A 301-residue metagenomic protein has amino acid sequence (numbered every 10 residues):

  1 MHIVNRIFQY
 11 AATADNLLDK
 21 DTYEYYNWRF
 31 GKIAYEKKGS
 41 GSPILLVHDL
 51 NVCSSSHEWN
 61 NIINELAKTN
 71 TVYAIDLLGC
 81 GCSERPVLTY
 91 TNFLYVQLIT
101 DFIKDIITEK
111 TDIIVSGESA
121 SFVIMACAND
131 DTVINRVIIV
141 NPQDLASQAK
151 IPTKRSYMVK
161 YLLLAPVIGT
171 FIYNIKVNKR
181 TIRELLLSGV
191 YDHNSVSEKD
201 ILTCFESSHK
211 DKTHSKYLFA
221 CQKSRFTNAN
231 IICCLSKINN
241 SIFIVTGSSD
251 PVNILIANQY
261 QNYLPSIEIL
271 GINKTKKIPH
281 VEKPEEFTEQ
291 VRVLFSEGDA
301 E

Functional and structural regions predicted by a protein language model:
M1-L46, A67-N70, T108-E109, F295-E301: Alpha/beta-hydrolase fold catalytic core
A34-C82: Conserved HGGG/HGGXW glycine-rich cap/lid loop of the alpha/beta-hydrolase fold
N60, A74-S116, H280, E289: Active-site loop/oxyanion-hole signature of alpha/beta-hydrolase fold enzymes
A120-D131, V137: Short glycine-enriched nucleophile-adjacent loop and the immediately C-terminal alpha-helix near the catalytic center
A128, R136-I168: Flexible "cap/lid" loop of the alpha/beta hydrolase fold
Q148-A149, N174-C234: Conserved alpha/beta-hydrolase catalytic His-Asp/Glu region
K237-T275: Conserved loop-alpha-helix segment in the C-terminal half of the alpha/beta-hydrolase fold that carries the catalytic
P265-E301: Catalytic active-site module of serine/aspartate enzymes centered on a nucleophile-bearing elbow/loop
